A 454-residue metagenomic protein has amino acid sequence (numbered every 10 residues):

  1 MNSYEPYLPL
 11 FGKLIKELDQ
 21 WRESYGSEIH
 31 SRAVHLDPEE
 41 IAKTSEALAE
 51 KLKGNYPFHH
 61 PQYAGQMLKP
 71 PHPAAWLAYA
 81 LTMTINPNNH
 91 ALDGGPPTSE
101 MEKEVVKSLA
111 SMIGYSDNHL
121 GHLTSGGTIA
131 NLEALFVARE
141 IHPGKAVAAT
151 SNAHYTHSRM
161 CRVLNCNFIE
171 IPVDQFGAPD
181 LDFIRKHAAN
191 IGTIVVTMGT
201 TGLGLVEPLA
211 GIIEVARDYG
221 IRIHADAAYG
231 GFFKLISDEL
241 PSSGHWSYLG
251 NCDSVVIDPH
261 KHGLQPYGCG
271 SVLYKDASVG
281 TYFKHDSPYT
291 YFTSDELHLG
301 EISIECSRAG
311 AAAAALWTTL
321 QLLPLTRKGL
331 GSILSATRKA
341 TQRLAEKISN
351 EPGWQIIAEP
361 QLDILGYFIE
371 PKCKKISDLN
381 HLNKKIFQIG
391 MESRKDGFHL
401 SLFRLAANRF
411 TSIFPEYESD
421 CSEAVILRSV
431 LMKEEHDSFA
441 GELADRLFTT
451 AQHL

Functional and structural regions predicted by a protein language model:
M1-N118, E392-R394, F398, R409-F414 (+3 more regions): N-terminal entrance/gating region of PLP-dependent enzymes' catalytic architecture
L8, D19, H122-H285, T293: Conserved PLP-enzyme active-site core in the AAT-like
P73, M160, H187, C306-G310 (+1 more regions): Short glycine/proline-enriched loop/turn "hinge" motifs that connect secondary-structure elements and lie
D117-N118, A358-I364, S422-A424: Short Gly/Ser/Thr- and Asp/Glu-enriched loop/turn motifs at secondary-structure junctions
R162, R217, S349, M391-R394: Anion (oxyanion) recognition and catalysis
T200, L322-L325, P371-K374, L431-S438: A generic structural motif
D238-E239, G244-Q361, E370-C373: Active-site C-terminal subdomain of aminotransferase-like
Q355-L405, T411: Conserved PLP-binding catalytic core of the aspartate aminotransferase-like
